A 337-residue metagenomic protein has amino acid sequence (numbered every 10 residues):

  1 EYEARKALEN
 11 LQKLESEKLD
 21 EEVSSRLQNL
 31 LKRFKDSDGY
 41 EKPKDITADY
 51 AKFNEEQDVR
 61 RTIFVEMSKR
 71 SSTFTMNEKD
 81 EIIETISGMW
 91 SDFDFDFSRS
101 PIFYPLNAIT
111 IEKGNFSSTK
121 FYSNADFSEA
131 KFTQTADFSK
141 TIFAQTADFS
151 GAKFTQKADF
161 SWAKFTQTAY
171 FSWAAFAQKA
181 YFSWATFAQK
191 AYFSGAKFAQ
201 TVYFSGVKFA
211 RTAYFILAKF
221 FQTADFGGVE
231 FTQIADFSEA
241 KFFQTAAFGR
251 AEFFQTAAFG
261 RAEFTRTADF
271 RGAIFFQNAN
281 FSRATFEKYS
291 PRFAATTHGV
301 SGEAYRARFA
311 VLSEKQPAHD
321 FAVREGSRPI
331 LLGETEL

Functional and structural regions predicted by a protein language model:
E1-L337: N-terminal leader/targeting and pre-domain segments
